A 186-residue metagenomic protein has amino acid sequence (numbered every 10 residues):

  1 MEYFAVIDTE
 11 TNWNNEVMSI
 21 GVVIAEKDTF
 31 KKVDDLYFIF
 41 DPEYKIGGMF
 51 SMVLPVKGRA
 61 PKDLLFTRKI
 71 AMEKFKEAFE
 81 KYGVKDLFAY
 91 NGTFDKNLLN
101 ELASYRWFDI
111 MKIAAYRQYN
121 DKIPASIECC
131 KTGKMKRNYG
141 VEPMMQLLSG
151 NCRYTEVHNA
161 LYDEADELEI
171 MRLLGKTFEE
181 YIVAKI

Functional and structural regions predicted by a protein language model:
E2-N100, E142, L147: Conserved non-catalytic scaffold segment of RNase H-like nuclease domains
N14, A115, E169: Conserved protein kinase catalytic core
F40-P42, I110-K112, G150: Active-site donor-binding loop signature of nucleotide-sugar glycosyltransferases
G58-K62, Y105, N151-H158: Short, surface-exposed acidic
D86-G92, L98, C130-I186: Acidic, Mg2+-coordinating catalytic module of metal-dependent nucleases/exonucleases that use a two-metal-ion mechanism
T93-A115: Substrate-recognition/cap helix-loop segment adjacent to the acidic, metal-dependent catalytic center of Asp-based
F108-M135: Short alpha-helix plus adjacent loop in nuclease-associated cores
